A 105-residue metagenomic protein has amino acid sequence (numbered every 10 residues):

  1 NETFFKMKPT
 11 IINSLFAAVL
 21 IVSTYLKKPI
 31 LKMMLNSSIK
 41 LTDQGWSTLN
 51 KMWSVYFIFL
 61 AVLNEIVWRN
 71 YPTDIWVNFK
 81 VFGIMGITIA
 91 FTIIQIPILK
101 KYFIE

Functional and structural regions predicted by a protein language model:
N1, M52-N70: Hydrophobic alpha-helical transmembrane segments in multi-pass integral membrane proteins
N1-T24: Helix-adjacent hinge/juxtasegments
N13, S54-F57, V81-M85: Residues within membrane-spanning alpha-helices of integral membrane proteins, especially the hydrophobic core/packing
L26-N36: Juxtamembrane/interfacial segments flanking transmembrane helices
M34-V55: Membrane-helix boundary/juxtamembrane motif in polytopic membrane proteins
I66-V81: Extracellular/periplasmic helix-loop-helix junctions in multi-pass membrane proteins
V77-I93: Small-residue-rich transmembrane alpha-helices that serve as helix-helix interface/gating elements in multipass
I94-E105: Membrane-interface capping segments at transmembrane-helix boundaries
